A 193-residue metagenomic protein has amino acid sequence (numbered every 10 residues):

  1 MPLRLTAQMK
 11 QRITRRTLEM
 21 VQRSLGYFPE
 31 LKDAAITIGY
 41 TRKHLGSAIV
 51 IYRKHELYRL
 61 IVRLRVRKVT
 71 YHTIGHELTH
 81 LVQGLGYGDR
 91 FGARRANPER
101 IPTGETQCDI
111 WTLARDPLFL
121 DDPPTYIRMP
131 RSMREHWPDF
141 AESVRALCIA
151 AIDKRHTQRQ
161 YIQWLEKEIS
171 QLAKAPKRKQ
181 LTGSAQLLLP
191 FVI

Functional and structural regions predicted by a protein language model:
M1-K68: Auxiliary, metal-adjacent structural segments of Zn-dependent hydrolase domains
M1-L3, K32-I36, H44-S47, E56-L60 (+6 more regions): Generic structural motif recognizing short loop/turn segments at the entrances and edges of beta-strands
G26-P29, L45, G86, D122 (+2 more regions): Short, flexible coil/linker elements and helix-boundary hinge sites characteristic of intrinsically disordered
E30-A34, F91, D121: Secondary-structure boundary/capping residues
K68, H72, G84-A114, L118 (+1 more regions): Post-HEXXH active-site segment of zinc metalloproteases
G75-Q83: Short active-site segment of divalent metal-dependent hydrolases/proteases that encodes the spacing between
L78, I110-A114, V144, C148: Extended low-polarity, hydrophobic cluster-rich segments
L118-I193: Long, well-structured alpha-helical subdomains associated with metal-dependent extracellular/ecto-lumenal hydrolases
